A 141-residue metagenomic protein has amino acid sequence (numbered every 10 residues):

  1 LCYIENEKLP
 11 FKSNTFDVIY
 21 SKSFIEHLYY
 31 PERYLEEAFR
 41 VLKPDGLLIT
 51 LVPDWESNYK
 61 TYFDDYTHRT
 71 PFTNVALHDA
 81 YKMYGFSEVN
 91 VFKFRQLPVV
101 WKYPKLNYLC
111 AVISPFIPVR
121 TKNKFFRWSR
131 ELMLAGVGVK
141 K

Functional and structural regions predicted by a protein language model:
L1-K60, T73-Y81, A135-K140: Conserved SAM-binding loop
K12, Y62, W101-P104: Short secondary-structure transition/capping segments
L28, P71, R127-S129: Short, solvent-exposed loop/helix junctions and linker helices that flank or host conserved functional motifs
I49, D79, N90-K141: A C-terminal cap/extension of S-adenosyl-L-methionine-dependent methyltransferases that defines the acceptor-substrate
F63-H68: Short glycine-enriched, charge-decorated loop/helix-capping segments at active-site entrances that position
R69-P71, V99-V100: Juxtamembrane/interface motifs at transmembrane-helix termini
